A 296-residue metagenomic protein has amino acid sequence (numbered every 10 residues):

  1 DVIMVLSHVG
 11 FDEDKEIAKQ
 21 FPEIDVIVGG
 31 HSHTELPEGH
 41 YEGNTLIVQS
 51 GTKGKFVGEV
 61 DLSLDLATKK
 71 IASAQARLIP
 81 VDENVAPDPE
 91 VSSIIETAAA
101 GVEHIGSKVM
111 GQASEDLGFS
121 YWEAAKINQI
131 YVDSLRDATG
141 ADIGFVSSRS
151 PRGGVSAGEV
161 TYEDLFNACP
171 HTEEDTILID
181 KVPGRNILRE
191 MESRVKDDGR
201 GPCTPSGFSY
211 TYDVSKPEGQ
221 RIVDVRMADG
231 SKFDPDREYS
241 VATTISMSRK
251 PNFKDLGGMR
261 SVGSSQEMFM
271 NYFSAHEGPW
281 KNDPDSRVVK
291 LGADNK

Functional and structural regions predicted by a protein language model:
D1-E13: Short acidic, glycine-rich surface-loop motifs adjacent to enzyme active sites
V2-M4, D25-V26, L46, I143: Short, Asp-centered acidic motifs that coordinate Mg2+ and/or phosphate in catalytic or ligand-binding sites
M4-L6, V28, A242: Structural motif
F11-S63, L178: Conserved beta-sheet core of the metallophosphoesterase superfamily
Q20, G51-K296: Catalytic centers of hydrolytic enzymes
